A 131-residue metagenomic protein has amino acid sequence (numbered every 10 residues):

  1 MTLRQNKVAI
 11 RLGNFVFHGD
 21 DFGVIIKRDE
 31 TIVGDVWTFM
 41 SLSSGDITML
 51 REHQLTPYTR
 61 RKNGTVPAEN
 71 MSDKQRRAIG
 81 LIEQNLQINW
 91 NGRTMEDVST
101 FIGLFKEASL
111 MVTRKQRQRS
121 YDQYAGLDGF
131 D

Functional and structural regions predicted by a protein language model:
M1-L12: Mixed-charge, Lys/Arg-rich low-complexity intrinsically disordered regions
D21-E30: Short beta-strand-centered aromatic/proline hotspots
G34-T38: Short aromatic-glycine-enriched beta-strand elements
S41-V66: Intrinsically disordered, low-complexity, charged/polar segments
K62-D131: A charge-rich, low-complexity, intrinsically flexible signal that marks solvent-exposed coils, linkers, repeats
